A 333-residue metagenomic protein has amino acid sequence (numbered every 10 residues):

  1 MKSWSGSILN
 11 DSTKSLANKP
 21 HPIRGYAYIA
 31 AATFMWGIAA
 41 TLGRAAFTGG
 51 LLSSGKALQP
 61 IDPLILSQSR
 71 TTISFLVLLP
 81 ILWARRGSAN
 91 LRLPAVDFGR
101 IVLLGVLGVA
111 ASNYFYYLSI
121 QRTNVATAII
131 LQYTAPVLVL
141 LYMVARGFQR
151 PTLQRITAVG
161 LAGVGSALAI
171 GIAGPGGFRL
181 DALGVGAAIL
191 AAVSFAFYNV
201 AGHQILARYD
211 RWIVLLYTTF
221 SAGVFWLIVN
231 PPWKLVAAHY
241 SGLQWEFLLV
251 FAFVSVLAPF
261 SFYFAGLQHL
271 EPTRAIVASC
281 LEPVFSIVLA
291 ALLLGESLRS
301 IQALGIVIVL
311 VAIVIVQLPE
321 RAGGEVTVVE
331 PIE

Functional and structural regions predicted by a protein language model:
M1-I65, G177-Q204, V329-E333: Glycine-/small-residue-enriched transmembrane alpha-helix faces in small-molecule transporters and effluxers
I23-A31, M35, P60-A84, R100-L103 (+3 more regions): Hydrophobic alpha-helical transmembrane segments of multi-pass integral membrane proteins, especially transporters
G37, T41, T72, G105-A110 (+9 more regions): Hydrophobic/small/kink-forming positions within alpha-helical transmembrane segments of polytopic membrane proteins
T41-L58, A89-L91, Q121, I170-D181 (+2 more regions): Membrane-interface helix termini and inter-helical loops of multi-pass transporters
A46, L66, R70, S119 (+9 more regions): Hydrophobic/aromatic residues within transmembrane alpha-helices of multi-pass small-molecule transporters
S69, V109, N113, A128-T134 (+2 more regions): Helix-helix packing/entry segments at the starts of transmembrane helices
L78, L82, Y142, P151-A173 (+4 more regions): Hydrophobic transmembrane alpha-helices of multi-pass small-molecule transport proteins
W83-A126, L168, A252-L270: Specific transmembrane alpha-helical segments of multi-pass solute transporters/efflux pumps, especially DMT/EamA
